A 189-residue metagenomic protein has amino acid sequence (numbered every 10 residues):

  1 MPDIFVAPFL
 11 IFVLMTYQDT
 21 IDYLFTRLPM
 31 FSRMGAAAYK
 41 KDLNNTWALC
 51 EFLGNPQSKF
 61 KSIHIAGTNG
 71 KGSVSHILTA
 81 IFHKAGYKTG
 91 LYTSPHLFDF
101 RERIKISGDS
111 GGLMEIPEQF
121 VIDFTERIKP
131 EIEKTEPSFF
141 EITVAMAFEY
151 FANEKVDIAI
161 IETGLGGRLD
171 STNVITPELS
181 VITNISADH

Functional and structural regions predicted by a protein language model:
F12-G67, V74-H76, A80, K84: Short functional linear segments
M30-F31, S186-D188: A short, flexible beta-alpha/helix-coil linker loop
A36-L43, A48-F60, K84-I175, A187: ATP-dependent carboxylate-amine ligase catalytic core
G67-G70, E162: Conserved phosphate-binding and hydrolysis motifs of nucleotide-dependent enzymes
T176-N184: Inter-motif core of Ras-like GTPase G domains
